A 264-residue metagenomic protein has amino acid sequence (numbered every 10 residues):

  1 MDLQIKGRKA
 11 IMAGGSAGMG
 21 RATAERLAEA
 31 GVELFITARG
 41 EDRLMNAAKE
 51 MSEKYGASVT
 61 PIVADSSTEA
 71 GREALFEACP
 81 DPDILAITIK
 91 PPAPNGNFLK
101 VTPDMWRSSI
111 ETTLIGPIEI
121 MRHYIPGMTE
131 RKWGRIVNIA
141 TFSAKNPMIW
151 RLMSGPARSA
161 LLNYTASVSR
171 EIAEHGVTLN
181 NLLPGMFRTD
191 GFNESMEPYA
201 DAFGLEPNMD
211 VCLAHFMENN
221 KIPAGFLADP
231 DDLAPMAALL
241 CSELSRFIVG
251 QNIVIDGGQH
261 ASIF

Functional and structural regions predicted by a protein language model:
Q4, N146, F226, A238 (+2 more regions): Short C-terminal tail/terminal secondary-structure segment of NAD(P)H-dependent dehydrogenase/reductase domains
K9, S16-A17: Conserved glycine-rich cofactor-binding loop
R72, K90, G96-F98, T102-I110 (+1 more regions): Substrate-binding pocket helix/loop in short-chain dehydrogenase/reductase
D83, L99-I118, V137, S154 (+1 more regions): Catalytic Tyr-X3-Lys loop
M121-R122, A166: A short, exposed helix-loop element centered on a Lys and neighboring polar residues
P126, R170-E171, R246: Alpha-helical segment proximal to the catalytic Tyr-Lys
V137-A160, T165-E174, G185-R188, N220: Catalytic loop of short-chain dehydrogenase/reductase
A173, T178, I248-G250: Short, small/polar-rich loop/turn modules that mediate ligand/substrate recognition or access, typified
